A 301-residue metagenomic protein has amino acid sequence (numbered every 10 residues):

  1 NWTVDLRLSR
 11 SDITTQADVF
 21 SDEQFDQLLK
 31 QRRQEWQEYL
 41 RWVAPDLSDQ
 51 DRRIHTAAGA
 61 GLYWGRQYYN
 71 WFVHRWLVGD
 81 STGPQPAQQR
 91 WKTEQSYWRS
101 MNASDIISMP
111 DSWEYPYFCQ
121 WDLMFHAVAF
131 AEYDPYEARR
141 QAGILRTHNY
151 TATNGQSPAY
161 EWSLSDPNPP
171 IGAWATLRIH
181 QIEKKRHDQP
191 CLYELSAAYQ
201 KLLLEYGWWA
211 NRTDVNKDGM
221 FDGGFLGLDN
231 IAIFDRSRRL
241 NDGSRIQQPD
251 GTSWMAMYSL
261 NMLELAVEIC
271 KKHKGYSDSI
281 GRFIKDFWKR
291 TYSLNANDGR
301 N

Functional and structural regions predicted by a protein language model:
N1-D12: Short Pro-Gly-centered flexible turn/kink motifs
R10-D22: Short, Lys/Arg- and Gly-enriched loop/turn segments at beta-strand edges
E23-S48: Short peripheral tails and domain-boundary helices/loops at the edges of structured domains
L29-W36, H55-L62, L202, F283-T291: Short amphipathic alpha-helical coiled-coil/interface segments
Q37, L203-A210, V267, W288-A296: Structural signal for well-ordered, non-membrane alpha-helices
A44-D229, S237-L260, E264, E268 (+1 more regions): Substrate-binding groove/exosite segments of carbohydrate-active enzymes
Y63, K271-N301: Non-catalytic carbohydrate-binding regions of carbohydrate-active enzymes
I233: Aromatic- and acidic-residue-enriched segments that line the glycan-binding/catalytic groove of carbohydrate-active
